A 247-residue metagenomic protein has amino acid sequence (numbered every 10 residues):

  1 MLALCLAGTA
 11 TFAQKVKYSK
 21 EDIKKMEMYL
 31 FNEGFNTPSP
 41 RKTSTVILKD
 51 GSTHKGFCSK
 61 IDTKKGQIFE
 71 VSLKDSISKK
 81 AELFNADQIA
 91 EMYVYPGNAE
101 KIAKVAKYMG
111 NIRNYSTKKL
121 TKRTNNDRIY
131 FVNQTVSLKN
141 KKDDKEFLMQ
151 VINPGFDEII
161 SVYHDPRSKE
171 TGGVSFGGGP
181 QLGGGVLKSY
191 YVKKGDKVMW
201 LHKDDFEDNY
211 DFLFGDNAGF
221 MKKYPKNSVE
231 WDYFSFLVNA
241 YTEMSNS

Functional and structural regions predicted by a protein language model:
M1-S19: Bacterial Sec-dependent N-terminal signal peptides
K15-T37: Mixed-charge, Lys/Arg-rich low-complexity intrinsically disordered regions
Y18, F84, V229-D232: Short coil/turn linker and secondary-structure boundary residues
S39-R41: Extracytoplasmic
I47-K49, T53-F220: Aromatic-patch recognition
E207-S247: Long, compositionally biased interface segments
